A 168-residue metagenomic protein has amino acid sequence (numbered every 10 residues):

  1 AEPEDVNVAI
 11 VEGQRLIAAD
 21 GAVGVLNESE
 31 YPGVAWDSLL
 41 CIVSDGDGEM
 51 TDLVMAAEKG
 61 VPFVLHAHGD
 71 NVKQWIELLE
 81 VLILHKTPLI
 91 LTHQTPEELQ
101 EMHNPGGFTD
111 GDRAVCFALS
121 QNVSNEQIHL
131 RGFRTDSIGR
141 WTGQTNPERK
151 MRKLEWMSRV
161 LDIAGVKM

Functional and structural regions predicted by a protein language model:
A1, T92-Q94, R131-T135: Short loop/turn segments at strand-loop or loop-helix junctions that form parts of catalytic or ligand-binding pockets
A1-I10: Signature of uroporphyrinogen-III synthase
E4, V25, S137-I138: Flexible loop/turn segments at secondary-structure boundaries
V8, M55, E77, E155 (+1 more regions): Charged/polar, solvent-exposed surface patches and flexible loops
E12-L16, V166: A generic structural motif
Q14-R15, G21-V123: Acidic/Gly/His-enriched mid-domain segments of enzyme catalytic cores or analogous surface patches that mediate
E126-M168: C-terminal functional extensions of proteins
